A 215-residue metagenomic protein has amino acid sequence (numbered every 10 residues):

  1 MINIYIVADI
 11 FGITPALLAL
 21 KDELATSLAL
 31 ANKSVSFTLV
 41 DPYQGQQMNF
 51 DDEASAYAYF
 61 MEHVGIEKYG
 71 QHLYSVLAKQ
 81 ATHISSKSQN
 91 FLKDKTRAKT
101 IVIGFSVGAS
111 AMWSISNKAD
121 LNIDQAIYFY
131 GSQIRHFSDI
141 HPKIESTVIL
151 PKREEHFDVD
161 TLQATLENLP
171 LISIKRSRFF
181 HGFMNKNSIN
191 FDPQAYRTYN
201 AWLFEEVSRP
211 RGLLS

Functional and structural regions predicted by a protein language model:
I2-K95: Serine-hydrolase catalytic machinery in alpha/beta-hydrolase-like enzymes
A19-L20, F157-L166: Short alpha-helix in the alpha/beta-hydrolase fold that links the catalytic acid
I103-G108, M112: Gly/Ala-rich beta-loop-alpha elbow adjacent to hydrolase catalytic centers
S114-K118: Active-site signature of alpha/beta-hydrolase-fold catalytic machinery across serine- and Asp/Cys-nucleophile hydrolases
L121-G131: A conserved short beta-strand
H141-S146, P170: Short, proline-enriched alpha-helix->beta-strand connector loops that line the catalytic pocket of alpha/beta-hydrolase
V148-L150: Short beta-strand/loop motif that positions the catalytic acidic residue of the alpha/beta-hydrolase fold
I172-S215: C-terminal catalytic histidine-bearing segment of alpha/beta-hydrolase fold enzymes
